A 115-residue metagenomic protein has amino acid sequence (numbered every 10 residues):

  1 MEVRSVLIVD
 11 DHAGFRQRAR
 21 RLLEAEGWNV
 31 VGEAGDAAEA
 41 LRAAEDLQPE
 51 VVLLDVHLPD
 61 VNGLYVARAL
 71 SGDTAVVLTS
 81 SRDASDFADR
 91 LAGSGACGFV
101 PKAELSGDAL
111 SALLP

Functional and structural regions predicted by a protein language model:
M1-S5, L105-P115: Non-catalytic signal-transmission and effector/linker regions of two-component phosphorelay proteins
V9-D10, A34, V52: Conserved sequence signature across two-component system core domains
D10, D55, S80: Active-site residues of response regulator receiver
A13-G32: Two-component/phosphorelay signaling modules centered on CheY-like receiver
D36-E39, N62-Y65: Acidic catalytic/metal-coordinating carboxylates
P59: The feature encodes the CheY-like receiver
G63, L91-G98: As written
T79-S80, K102: Hydrophobic/aromatic residues positioned on beta-strands within the core alpha/beta folds
